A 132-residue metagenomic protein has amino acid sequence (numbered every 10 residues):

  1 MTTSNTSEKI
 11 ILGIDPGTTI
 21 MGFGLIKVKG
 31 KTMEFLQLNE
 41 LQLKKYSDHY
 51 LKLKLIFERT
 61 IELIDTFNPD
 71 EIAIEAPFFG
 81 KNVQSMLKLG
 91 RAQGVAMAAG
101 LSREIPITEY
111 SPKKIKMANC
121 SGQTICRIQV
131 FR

Functional and structural regions predicted by a protein language model:
M1-R132: Phosphate- and other anionic-substrate recognition elements at nucleic-acid/protein interfaces
